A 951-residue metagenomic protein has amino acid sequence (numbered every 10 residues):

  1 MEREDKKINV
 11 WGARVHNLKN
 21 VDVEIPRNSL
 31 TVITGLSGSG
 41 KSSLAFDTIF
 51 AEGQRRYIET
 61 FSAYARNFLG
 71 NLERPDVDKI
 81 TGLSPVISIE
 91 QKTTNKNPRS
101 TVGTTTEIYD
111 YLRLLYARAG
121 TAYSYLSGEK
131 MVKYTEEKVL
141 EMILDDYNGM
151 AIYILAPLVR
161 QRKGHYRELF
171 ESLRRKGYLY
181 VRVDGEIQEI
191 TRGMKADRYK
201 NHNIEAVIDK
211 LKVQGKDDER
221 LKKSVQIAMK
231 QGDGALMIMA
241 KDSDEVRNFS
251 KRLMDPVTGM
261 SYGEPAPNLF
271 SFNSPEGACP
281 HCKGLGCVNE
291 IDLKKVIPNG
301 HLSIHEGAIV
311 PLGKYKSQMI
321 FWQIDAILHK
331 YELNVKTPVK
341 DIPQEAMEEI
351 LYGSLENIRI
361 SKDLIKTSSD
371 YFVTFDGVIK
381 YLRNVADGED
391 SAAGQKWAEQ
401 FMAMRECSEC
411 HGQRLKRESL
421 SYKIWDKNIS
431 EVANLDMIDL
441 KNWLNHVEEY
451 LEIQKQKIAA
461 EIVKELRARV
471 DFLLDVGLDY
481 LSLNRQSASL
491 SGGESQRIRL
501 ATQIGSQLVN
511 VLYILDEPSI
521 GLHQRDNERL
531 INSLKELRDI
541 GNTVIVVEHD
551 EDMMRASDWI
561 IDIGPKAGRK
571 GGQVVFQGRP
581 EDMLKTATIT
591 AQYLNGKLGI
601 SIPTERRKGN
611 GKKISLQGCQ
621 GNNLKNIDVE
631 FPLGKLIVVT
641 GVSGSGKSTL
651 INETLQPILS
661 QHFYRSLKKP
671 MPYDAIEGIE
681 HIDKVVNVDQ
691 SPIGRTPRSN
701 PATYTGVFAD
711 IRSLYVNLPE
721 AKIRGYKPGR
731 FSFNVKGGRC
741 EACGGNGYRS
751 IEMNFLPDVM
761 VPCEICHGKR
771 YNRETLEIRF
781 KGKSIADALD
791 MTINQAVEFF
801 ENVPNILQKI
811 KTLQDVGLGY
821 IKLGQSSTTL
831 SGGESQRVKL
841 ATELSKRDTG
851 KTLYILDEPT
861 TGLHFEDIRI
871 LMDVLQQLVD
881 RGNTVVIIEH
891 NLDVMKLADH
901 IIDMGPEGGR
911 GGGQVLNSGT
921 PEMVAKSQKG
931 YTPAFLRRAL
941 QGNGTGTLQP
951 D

Functional and structural regions predicted by a protein language model:
M1-D951: Conserved phosphate-binding elements of NTP-dependent enzyme cores
